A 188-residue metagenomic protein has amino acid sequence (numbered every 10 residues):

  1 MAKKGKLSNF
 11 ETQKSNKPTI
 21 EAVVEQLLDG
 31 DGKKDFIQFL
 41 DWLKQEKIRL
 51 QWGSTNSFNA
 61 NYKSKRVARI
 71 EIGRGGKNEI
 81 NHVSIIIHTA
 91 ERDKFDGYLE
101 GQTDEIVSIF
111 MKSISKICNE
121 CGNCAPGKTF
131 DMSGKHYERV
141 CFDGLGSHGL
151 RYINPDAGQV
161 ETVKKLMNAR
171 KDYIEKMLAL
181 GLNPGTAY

Functional and structural regions predicted by a protein language model:
A2-S84, A90: Charge-rich, low-complexity N-terminal segments
G53-Y173, M177-Y188: Short, conserved beta-strand/beta-arch hydrophobic-aromatic motifs that form part of recognition grooves or interface
